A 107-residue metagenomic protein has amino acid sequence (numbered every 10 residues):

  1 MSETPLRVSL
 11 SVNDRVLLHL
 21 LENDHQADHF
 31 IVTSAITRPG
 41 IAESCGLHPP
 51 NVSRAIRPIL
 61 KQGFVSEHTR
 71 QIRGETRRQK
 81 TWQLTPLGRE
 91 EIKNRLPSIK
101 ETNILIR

Functional and structural regions predicted by a protein language model:
M1-N23: Short alpha-helical segments that sit at the start of domains
S2-T4, V8, L87-R107: Amphipathic alpha-helical dimerization/coiled-coil segments that flank or bridge DNA-binding/regulatory modules
S9-L10, H29-S34, P49, S53: Alpha-helix N-cap/helix-initiation sites
L10-N13, R70-N94: Short, cationic-aromatic polyanion-contact patches
N23-D28, Q62: A short secondary-structure junction motif
A27-S44: Short acidic, hydrophobic short linear motifs in intrinsically disordered regions
G46-Q62, T76-Q79: Short amphipathic alpha-helical interaction segments
L60-Q71: A short, conserved structural fragment
